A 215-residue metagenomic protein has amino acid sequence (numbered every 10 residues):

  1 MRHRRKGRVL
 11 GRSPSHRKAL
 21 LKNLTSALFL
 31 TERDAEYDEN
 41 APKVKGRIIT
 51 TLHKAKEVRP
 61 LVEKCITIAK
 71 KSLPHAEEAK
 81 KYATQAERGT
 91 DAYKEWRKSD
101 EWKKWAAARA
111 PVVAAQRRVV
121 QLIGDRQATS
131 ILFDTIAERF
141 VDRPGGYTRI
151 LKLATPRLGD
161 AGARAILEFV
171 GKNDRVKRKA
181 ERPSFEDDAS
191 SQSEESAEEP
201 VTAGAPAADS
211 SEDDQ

Functional and structural regions predicted by a protein language model:
R2-R8, A19, T31, K43-T202: Structured, basic alpha/beta domains of bacterial-type, RNA-associated proteins
A27-L28: Short alpha-helical functional segments enriched in proximate histidine and acidic residues
S196-Q215: Intrinsically disordered, low-complexity acidic/polar and Pro/Ser/Thr-rich regulatory regions that often function as
